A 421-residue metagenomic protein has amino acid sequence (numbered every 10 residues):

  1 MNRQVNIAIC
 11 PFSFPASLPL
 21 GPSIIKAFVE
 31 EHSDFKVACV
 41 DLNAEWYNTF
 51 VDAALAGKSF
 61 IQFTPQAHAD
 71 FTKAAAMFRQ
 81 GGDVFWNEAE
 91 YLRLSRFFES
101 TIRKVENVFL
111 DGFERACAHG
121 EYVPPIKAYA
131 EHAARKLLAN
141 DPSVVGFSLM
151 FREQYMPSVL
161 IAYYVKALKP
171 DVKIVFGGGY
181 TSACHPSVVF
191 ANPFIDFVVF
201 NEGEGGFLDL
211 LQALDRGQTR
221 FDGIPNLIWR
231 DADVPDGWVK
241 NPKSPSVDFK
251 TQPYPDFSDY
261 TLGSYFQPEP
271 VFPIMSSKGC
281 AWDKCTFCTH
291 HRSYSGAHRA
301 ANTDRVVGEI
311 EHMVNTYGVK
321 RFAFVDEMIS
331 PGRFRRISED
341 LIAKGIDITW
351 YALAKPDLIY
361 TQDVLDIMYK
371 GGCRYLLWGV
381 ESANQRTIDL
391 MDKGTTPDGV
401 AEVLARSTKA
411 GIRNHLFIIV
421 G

Functional and structural regions predicted by a protein language model:
R3-Q4, F12-T49, I102-P242: Glycine-rich beta-alpha loop elements in corrinoid/cobalamin-binding modules across cobalamin-dependent enzymes
V5, V37, I174, I224-P225 (+4 more regions): Hydrophobic/aromatic residues located in beta-strands of well-ordered beta-sheets within soluble catalytic
I9-F12, F147-F151, F324-E327, A354 (+1 more regions): Short glycine-centered, acidic/aromatic-flanked micro-motifs in structured strand/loop junctions that mark active-site
A38-K127: Conserved N-terminal ligand/cofactor-binding loop architecture of enzyme catalytic domains
D41-N43, R292, I418: Residue-level recognition of beta-strand->loop/alpha-helix junctions
R93-A133, V144, E269-H290, Y294-A297: Active-site cores of enzymes that catalyze phosphoryl transfer or operate on phosphate-rich substrates
K250-H415: Radical SAM [4Fe-4S] cluster-binding motif and immediate context
